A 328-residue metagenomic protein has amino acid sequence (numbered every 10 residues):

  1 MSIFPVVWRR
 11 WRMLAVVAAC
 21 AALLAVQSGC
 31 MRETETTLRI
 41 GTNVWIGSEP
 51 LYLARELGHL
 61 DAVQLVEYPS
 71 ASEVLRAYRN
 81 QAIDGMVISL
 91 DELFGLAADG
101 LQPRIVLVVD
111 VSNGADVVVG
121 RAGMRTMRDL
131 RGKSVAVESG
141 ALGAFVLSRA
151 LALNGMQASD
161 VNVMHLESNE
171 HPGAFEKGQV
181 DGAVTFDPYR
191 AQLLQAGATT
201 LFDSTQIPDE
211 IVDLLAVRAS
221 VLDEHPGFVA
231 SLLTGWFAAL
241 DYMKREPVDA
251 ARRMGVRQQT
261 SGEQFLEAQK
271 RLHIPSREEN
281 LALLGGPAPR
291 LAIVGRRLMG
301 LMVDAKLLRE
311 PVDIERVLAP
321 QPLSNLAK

Functional and structural regions predicted by a protein language model:
I3-V16: Bacterial N-terminal signal peptides that target proteins for export
A15-A25: Bacterial N-terminal signal peptides
E33-Q157, N162-S168, D181-T185, L201 (+1 more regions): Short, glycine-/small- and polar/acidic-enriched structural segments that line small-molecule recognition paths
E49-L53, R76, N80, F94 (+12 more regions): Solvent-exposed, polar/charged alpha-helical surfaces in well-ordered, non-transmembrane soluble domains, broadly
V163-M164, E170-Q259: Pocket-lining segment of extracytoplasmic ligand-binding domains
E224-L307: Secondary-structure end/capping motifs
R296-K328: Conserved C-terminal helix/tail region of periplasmic/extracytoplasmic solute-binding proteins
